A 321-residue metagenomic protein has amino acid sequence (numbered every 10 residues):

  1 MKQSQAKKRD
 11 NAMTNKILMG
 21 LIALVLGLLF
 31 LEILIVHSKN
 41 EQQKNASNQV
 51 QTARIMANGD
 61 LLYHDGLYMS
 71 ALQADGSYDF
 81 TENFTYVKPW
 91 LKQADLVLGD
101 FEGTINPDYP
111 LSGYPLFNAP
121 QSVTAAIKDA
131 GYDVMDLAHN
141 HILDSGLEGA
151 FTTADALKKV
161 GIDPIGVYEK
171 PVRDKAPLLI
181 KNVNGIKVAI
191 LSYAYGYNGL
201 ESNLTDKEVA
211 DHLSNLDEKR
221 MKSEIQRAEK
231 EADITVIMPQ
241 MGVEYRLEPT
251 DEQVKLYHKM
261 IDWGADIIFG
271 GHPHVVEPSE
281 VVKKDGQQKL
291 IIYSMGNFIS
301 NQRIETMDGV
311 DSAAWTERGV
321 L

Functional and structural regions predicted by a protein language model:
K2-L321: Acidic, metal/ion-coordinating pockets
